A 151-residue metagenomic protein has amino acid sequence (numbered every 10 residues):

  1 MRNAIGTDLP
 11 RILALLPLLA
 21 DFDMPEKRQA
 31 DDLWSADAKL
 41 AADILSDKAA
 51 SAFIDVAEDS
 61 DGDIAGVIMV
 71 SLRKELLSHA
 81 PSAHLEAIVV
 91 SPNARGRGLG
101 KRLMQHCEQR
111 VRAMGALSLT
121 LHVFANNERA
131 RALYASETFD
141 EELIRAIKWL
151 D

Functional and structural regions predicted by a protein language model:
M1-A14, P25: A short beta-loop-alpha structural element at the N-terminal edge of CoA-dependent acyl/N-acetyltransferase catalytic
A20-A42: Conserved GNAT-fold acetyl-CoA-binding loop/helix
A42-V56, H84: A short helix-loop-beta-strand connector motif used in the catalytic cores of GNAT acetyltransferases and, in some
V56, D63-L72, H84, V89: Conserved beta-strand in the GNAT
A57, G96-K101, V111: Glycine-rich acyl-CoA binding loop
H79-P92, I144: Conserved acetyl-CoA binding element of GNAT-fold acetyltransferases
S91-N93, R97, A125-N126: Active-site acidic-Proline motif in GNAT/NAT acetyltransferases
K101, Q105, A113, A125-L143 (+1 more regions): Conserved active-site alpha-helix within GNAT-family acetyltransferase domains
